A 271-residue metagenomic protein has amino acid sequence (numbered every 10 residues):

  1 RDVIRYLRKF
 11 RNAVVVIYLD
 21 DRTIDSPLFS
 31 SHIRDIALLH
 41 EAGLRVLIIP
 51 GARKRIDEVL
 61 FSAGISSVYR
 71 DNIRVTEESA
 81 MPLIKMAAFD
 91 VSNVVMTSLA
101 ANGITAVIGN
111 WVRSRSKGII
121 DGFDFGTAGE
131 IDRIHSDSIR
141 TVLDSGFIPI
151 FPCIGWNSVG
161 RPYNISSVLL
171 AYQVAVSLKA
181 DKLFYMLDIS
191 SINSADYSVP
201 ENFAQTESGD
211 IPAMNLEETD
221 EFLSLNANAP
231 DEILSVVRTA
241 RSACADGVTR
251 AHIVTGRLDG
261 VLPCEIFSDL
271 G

Functional and structural regions predicted by a protein language model:
R1-R250, V254-R257: Nucleotide/pyrophosphate-binding catalytic subdomain
K54-I56, L258-L270: Terminal amphipathic helices with adjacent charged low-complexity linkers/tails
